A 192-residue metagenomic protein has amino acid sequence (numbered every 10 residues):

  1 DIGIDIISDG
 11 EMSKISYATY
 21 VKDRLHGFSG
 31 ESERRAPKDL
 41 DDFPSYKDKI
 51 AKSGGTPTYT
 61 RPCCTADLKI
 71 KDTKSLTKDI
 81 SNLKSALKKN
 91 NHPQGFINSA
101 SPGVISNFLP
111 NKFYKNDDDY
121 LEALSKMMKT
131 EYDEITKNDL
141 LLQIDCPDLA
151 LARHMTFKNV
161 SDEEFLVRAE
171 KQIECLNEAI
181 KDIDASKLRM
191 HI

Functional and structural regions predicted by a protein language model:
D1-I192: Domain-level signal for soluble alpha/beta catalytic cores
